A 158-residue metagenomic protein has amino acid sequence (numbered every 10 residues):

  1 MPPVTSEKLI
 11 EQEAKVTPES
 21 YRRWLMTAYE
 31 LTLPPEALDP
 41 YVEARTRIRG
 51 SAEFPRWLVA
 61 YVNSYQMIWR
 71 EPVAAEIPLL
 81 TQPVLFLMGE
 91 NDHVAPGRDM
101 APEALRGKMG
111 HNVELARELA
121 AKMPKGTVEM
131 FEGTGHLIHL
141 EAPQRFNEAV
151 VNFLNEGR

Functional and structural regions predicted by a protein language model:
M1, E90-H93, G135-L137: Short, solvent-exposed loop/turn segments at secondary-structure junctions
M1-E19, W57: Flexible "cap/lid" loop of the alpha/beta hydrolase fold
P2-E7, D99-E103, P143-F146: Short, glycine/charged-enriched secondary-structure capping and boundary segments
R22-P35, A44-R49, Y61-Q66: Helix-loop "lid/cap" segments that line or gate small-molecule binding pockets
G50-A121: Conserved serine/cysteine hydrolase catalytic core
V113-R158: Catalytic active-site module of serine/aspartate enzymes centered on a nucleophile-bearing elbow/loop
